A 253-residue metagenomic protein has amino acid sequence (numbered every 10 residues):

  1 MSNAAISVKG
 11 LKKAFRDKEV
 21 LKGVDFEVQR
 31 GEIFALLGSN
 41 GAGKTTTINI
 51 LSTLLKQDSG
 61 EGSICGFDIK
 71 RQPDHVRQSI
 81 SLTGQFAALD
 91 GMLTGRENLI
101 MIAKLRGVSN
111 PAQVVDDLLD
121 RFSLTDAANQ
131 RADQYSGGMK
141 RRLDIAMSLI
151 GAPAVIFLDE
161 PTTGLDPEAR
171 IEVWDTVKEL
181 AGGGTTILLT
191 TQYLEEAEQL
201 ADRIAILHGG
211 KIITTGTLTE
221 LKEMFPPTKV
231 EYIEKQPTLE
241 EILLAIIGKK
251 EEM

Functional and structural regions predicted by a protein language model:
S81, I100, K104-A127: Conserved ABC ATPase "signature" region
A152: Conserved catalytic motifs of ABC-family nucleotide-binding domains
I156-D159: Catalytic Walker B motif of ABC-type/P-loop ATPase nucleotide-binding domains
T215-G216: ABC ATPase "signature
